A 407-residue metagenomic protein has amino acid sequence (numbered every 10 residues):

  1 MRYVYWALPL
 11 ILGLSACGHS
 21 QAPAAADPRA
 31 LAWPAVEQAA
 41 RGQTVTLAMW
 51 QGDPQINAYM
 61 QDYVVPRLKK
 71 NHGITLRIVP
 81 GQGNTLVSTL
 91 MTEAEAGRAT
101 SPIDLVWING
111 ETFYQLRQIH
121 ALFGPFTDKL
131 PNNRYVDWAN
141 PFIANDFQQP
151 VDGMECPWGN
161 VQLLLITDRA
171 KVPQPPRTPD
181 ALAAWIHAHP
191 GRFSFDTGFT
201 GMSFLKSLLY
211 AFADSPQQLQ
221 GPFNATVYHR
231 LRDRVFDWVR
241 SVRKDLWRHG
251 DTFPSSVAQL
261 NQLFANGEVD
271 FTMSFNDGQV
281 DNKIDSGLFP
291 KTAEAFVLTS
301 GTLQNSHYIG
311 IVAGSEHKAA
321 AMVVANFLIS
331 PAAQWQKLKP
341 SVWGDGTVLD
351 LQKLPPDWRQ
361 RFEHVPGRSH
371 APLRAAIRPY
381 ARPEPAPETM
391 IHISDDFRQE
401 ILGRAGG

Functional and structural regions predicted by a protein language model:
G13-A16: C-terminal motif of bacterial Sec signal peptides marking the signal peptidase cleavage site
G18-S20: Bacterial signal peptide processing site
A26-A32, T44-Q61, H307: Extracytoplasmic "Venus flytrap"
W50-Y63, R77-V87, S101-A258: Extracytoplasmic ligand-binding site segments that recognize negatively charged/polar headgroups
L116-P125, Q149-D152, N282-V297, Q360: Ligand-binding "clamshell"
A188-T200, F327-D350: Periplasmic-binding protein-like
S274, G278, I284-P340: Extracytoplasmic/periplasmic substrate-recognition and gating elements
W335-G407: C-terminal capping/gating helix-and-loop segments adjacent to ligand/active sites or protein-protein/ligand interfaces
